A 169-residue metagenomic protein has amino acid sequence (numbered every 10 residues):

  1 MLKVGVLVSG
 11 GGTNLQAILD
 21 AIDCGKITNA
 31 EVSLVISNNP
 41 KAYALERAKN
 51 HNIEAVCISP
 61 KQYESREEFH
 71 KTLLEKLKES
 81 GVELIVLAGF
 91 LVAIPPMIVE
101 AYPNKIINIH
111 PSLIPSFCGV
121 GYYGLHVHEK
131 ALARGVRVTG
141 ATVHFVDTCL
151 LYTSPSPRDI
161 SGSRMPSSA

Functional and structural regions predicted by a protein language model:
M1-Y43: N-terminal Rossmann-like dinucleotide-binding module
A30, L34-I58, Y63-E67: Short, surface-exposed acidic-centric catalytic microdomains
Y43-E46, P96-M97, H144-S154: Mobile beta-alpha loop/short-helix "lid" or hinge segments that flank ligand
Y63-S65, F69-L74, L91-F117, G121 (+1 more regions): Rossmann-like adenosine-cofactor binding region
G119-T148: Short, glycine-/small-residue-rich phosphate/pyrophosphate-handling segment
Y152-A169: Single conserved hydrophobic/aromatic residue that forms the stacking wall/gate of nucleotide- or nucleobase-binding
